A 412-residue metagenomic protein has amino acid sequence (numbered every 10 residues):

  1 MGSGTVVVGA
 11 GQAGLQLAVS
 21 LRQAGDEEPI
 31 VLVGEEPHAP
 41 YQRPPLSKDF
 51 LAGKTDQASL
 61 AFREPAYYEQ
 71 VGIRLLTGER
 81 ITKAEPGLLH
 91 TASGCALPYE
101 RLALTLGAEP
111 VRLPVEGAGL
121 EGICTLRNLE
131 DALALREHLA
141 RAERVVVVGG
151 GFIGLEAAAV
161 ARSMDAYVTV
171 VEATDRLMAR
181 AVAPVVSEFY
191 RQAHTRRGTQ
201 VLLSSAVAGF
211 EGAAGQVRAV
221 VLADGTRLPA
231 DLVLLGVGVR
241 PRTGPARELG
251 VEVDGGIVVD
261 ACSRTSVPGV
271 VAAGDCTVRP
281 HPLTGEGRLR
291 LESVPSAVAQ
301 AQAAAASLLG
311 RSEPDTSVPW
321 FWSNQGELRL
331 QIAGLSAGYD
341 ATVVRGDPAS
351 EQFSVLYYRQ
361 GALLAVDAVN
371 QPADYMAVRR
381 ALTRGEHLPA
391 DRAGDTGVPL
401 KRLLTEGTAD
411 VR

Functional and structural regions predicted by a protein language model:
M1-R74, A158-A181, A377: Beta1-alpha1 glycine-rich phosphate/pyrophosphate-binding loop at the start of Rossmann-like nucleotide-binding domains
M1-V6, A61-V146, V221-A223, L234-G236 (+3 more regions): FAD-binding core/adjacent interface of flavoenzyme oxidoreductases
G2-G4, Q23, C276-A373: Mid-to-C-terminal Rossmann-like scaffold of FAD/NAD(P)H-dependent oxidoreductases
G4, T226-E252, L328-R412: C-terminal catalytic lobe of FAD-dependent flavoproteins
G9-Q12, E35, R127-N128, V148-I153: Glycine-rich Rossmann-fold phosphate-binding loop(s) that bind the pyrophosphate of adenine dinucleotide cofactors
E27-P29, L75-T91, L97, M164-A261: A Rossmann-like FAD-binding core segment of flavoenzymes
G119-E143, A214-V221, T226-A303: FAD-site-proximal beta/loop scaffold in flavoenzymes
A134-V182, V217: Rossmann-like NAD(P)H-binding beta-loop-alpha module
